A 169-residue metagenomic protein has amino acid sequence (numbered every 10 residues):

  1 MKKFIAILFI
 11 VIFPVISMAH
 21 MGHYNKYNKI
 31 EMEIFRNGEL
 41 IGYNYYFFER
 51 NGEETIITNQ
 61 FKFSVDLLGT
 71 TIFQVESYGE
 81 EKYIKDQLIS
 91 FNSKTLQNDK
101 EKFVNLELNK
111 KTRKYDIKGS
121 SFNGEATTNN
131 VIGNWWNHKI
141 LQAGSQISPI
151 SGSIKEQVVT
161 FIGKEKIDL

Functional and structural regions predicted by a protein language model:
F4-F13: Sec-dependent N-terminal signal peptides
S17-Y78, F91-K100, G152-L169: N-terminal cleavable signal peptides for secretion/export
N25-Y27, N92-L169: Solvent-exposed helix/loop surface patches that form functional interfaces
F47-G52, Y83-K85, L108: Short, low-complexity Ser/Thr-rich regulatory SLiMs
E53-I56, L88-I89, T112-D116: Hydrophobic residues embedded in beta-strands of well-ordered beta-sheets
E76-D86: Short hydrophobic interaction/assembly module
